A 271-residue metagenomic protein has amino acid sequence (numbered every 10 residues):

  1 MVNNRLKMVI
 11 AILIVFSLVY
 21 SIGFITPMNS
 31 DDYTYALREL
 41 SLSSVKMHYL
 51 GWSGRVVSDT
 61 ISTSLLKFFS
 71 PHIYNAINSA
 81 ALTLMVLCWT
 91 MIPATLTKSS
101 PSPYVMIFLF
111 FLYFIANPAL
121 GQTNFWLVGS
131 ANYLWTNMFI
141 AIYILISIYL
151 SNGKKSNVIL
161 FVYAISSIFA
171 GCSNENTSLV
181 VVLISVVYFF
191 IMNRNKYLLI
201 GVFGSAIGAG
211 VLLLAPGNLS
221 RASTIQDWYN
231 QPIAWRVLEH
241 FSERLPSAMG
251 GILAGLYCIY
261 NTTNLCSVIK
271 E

Functional and structural regions predicted by a protein language model:
M1-L18: Start-transfer (signal-anchor) and selected internal transmembrane alpha helices of multi-pass inner/ER membrane
S21-A76, L87, E175-V182, F190-E271: Transmembrane catalytic cores of multi-pass membrane glycosyltransferases and polysaccharide-assembly enzymes
R55, V105-I148, G250: Membrane-interface micro-motifs in multi-pass membrane enzymes
A76, F111-L112, S147, F169 (+1 more regions): Hydrophobic residues within the alpha-helical transmembrane core of Major Facilitator Superfamily
S79-Y104, I142: Transmembrane-helix motifs of polytopic, lipid-linked glycan transferases
L82, N132-I144, V180-Y188: Hydrophobic core segments of transmembrane alpha-helices in multi-pass, intramembrane catalytic enzymes
Y149-I168, N195-F203: Short hydrophobic alpha-helices at membrane interfaces in multi-pass membrane enzymes
I159-V186: Membrane-interface alpha helices of multi-pass inner-membrane proteins
